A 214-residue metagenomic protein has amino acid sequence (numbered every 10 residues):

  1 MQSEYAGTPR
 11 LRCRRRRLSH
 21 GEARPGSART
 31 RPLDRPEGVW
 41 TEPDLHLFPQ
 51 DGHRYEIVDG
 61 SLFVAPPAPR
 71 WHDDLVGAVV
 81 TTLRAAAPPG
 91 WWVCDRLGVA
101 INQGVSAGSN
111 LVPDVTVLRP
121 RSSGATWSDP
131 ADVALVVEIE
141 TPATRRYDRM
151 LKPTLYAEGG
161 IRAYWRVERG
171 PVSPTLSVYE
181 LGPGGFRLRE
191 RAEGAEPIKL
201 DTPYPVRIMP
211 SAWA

Functional and structural regions predicted by a protein language model:
M1-A214: Gly/Pro/Ser/Thr-rich low-complexity, intrinsically disordered segments predominantly at protein N-termini
